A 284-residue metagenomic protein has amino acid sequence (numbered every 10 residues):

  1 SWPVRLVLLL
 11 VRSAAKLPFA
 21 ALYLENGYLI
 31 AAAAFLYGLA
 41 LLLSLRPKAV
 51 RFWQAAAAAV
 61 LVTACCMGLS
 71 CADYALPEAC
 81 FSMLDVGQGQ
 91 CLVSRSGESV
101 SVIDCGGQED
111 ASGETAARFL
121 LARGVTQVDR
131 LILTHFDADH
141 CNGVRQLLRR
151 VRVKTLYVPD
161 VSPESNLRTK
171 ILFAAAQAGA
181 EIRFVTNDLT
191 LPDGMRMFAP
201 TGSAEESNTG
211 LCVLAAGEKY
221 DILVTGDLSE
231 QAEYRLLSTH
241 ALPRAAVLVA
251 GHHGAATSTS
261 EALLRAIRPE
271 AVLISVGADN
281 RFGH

Functional and structural regions predicted by a protein language model:
S1-H284: Non-globular, low-confidence helical/coil segments that flank catalytic cores
